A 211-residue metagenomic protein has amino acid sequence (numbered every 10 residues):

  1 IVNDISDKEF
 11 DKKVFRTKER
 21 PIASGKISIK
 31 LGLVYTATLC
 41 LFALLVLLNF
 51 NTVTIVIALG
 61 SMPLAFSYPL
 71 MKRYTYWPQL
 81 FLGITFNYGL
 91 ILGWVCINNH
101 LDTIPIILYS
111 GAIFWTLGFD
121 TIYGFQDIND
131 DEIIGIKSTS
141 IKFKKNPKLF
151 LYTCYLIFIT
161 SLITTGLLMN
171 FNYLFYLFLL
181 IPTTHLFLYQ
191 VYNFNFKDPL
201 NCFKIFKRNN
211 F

Functional and structural regions predicted by a protein language model:
V2, S6, L117-I136: Membrane-embedded alpha-helices of multi-pass transport/permease systems
N3, S61, A65-P69, G111-T116 (+2 more regions): Alpha-helical transmembrane segments of multi-pass membrane proteins
D7, S28, P78, D127 (+1 more regions): Residue-level signal for inorganic ion chemistry
K8-A58, I133-Y176, L180: Multi-pass membrane catalytic core of lipid/isoprenoid biosynthesis enzymes
R20-I107, L186-F196: Intramembrane alpha-helical segments
Y74, N99-I106, L117, T121 (+2 more regions): Short, structured loop/turn "capping" segments at alpha-beta junctions
I104-W115, N172-L179: Alpha-helical transmembrane segments
T160, T164-F211: Extended hydrophobic alpha-helices typical of membrane-associated regions
